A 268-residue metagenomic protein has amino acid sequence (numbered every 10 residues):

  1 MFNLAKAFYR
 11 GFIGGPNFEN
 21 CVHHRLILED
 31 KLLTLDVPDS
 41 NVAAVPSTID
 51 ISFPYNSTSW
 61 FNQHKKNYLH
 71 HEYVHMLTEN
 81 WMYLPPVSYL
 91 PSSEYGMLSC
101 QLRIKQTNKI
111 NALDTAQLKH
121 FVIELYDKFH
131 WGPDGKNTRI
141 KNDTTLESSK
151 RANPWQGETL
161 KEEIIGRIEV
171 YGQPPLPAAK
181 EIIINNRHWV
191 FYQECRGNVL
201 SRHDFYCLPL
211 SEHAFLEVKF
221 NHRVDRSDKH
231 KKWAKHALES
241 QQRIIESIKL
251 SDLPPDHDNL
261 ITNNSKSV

Functional and structural regions predicted by a protein language model:
M1-R202, K219-V268: N-terminal targeting sequences that direct proteins away from the cytosol to non-cytosolic compartments
L200-L210: Short, surface-exposed beta-strand/loop micro-motifs that present aromatic residues
L210-F220: Short coil-to-beta-strand
